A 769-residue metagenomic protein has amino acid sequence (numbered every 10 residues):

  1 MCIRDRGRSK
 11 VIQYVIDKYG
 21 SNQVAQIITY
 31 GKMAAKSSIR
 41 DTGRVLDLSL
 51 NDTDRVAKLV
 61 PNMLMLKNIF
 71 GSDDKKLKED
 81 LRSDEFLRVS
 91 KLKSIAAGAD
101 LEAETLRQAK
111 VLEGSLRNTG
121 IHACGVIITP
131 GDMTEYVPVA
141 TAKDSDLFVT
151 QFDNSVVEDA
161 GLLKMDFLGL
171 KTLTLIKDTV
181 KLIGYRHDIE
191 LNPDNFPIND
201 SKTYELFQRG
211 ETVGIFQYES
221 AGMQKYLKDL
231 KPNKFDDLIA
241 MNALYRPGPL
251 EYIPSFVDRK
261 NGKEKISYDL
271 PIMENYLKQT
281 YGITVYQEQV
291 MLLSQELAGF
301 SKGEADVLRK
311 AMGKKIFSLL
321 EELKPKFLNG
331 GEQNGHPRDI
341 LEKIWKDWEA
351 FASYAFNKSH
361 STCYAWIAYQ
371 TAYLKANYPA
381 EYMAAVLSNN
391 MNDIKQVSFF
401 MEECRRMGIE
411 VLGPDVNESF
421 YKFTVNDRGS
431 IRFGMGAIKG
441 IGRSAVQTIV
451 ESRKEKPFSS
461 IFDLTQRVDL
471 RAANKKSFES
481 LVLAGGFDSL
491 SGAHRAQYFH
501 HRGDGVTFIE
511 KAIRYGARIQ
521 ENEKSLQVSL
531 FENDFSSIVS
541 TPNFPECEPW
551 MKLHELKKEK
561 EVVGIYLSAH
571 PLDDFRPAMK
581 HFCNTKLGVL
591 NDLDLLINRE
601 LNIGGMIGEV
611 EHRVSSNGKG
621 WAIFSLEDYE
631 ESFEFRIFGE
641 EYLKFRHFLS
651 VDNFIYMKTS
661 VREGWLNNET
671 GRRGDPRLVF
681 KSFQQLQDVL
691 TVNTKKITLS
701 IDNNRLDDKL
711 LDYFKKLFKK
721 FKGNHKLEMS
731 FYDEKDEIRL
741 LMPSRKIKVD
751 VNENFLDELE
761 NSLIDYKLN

Functional and structural regions predicted by a protein language model:
R4-N769: Noncatalytic, beta-rich nucleic-acid-contacting surfaces in large DNA/RNA-processing enzymes
